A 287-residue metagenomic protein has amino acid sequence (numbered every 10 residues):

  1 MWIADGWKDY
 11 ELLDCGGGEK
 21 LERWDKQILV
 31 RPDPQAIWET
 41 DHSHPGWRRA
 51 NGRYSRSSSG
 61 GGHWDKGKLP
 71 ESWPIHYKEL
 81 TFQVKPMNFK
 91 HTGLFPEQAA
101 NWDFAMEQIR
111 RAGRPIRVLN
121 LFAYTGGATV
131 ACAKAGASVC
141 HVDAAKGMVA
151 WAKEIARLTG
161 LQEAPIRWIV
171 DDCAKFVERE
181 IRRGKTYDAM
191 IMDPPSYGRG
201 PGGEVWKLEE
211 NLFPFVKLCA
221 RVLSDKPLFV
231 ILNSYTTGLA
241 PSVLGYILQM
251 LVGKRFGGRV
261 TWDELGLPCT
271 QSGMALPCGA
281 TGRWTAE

Functional and structural regions predicted by a protein language model:
W7-E22, L29-P96, D103: Non-catalytic substrate-recognition/targeting regions of SAM-dependent transferases
P96-R114: Conserved alpha-helix/loop element of class I SAM-dependent methyltransferases that forms part of the SAM/SAH-binding
R114-Y124: Conserved class I S-adenosyl-L-methionine
T125-V139: Conserved SAM-binding loop of SAM-dependent methyltransferases across substrates and taxa, primarily the Class I
A144-I191: S-adenosyl-L-methionine
K146-M148, V170-A174, Y187-L218: Mobile active-site "lid"/loop adjacent to the S-adenosyl-L-methionine
L218, L223-V230: Short glycine-dipeptide loop
P227-E287: C-terminal catalytic and target-recognition region of SAM-dependent MTase-like enzymes, primarily methyltransferases
